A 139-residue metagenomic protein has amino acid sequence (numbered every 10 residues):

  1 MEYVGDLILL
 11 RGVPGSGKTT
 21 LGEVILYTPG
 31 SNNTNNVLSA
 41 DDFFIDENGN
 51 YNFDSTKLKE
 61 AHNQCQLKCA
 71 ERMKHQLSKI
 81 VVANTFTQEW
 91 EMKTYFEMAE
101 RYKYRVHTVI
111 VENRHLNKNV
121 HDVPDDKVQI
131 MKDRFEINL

Functional and structural regions predicted by a protein language model:
M1: Pre-Walker A adenine-sensing motif
L7: Walker A (P-loop) ATP-phosphate-binding motif of ABC ATPase nucleotide-binding domains
L10: Hydrophobic anchor at the beta1->P-loop junction of P-loop NTPases
V13-P14: The conserved Walker
G17: Conserved glycine(s) of the Walker
T20-Q76, E112-N119: Conserved substrate/cofactor phosphate-moiety recognition/catalytic segment in nucleotide-dependent phosphotransferases
N52, T56, Q66-E71, Q76-S78 (+1 more regions): Replace "adjacent to P-loop NTPase cores in ATP/GTP-dependent enzymes" with "adjacent to NTP-binding cores
